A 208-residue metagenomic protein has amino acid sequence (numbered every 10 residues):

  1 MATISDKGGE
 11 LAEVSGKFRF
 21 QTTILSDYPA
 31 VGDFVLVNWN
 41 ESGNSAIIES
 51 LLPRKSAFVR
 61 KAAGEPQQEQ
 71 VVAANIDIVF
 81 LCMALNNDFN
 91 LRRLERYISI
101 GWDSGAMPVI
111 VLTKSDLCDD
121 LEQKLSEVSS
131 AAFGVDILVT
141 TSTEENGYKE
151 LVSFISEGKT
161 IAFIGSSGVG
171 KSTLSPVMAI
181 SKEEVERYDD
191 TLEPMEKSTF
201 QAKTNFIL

Functional and structural regions predicted by a protein language model:
M1-L91: N-terminal accessory targeting/assembly segments
M1-S42, Y148-L208: Conserved G1/Walker A P-loop phosphate-binding module
L25, Q68-Q70, S99, E127-V128 (+1 more regions): Short, flexible, glycine/charge-rich loop motifs used to bind or transfer phosphoryl groups or to couple energy/partner
R54, C82-L85, I100, C118 (+5 more regions): Conserved, well-folded catalytic cores of nucleic-acid-processing and energy-transducing macromolecular machines
N75-M83, D103-S115, A132-T141: Conserved beta-strand/loop subsegment of P-loop NTPase cores
R92-D103: Histidine-anchored nucleotide/phosphate-binding helix
K114-V169: Canonical P-loop GTPase G-domain recognition
